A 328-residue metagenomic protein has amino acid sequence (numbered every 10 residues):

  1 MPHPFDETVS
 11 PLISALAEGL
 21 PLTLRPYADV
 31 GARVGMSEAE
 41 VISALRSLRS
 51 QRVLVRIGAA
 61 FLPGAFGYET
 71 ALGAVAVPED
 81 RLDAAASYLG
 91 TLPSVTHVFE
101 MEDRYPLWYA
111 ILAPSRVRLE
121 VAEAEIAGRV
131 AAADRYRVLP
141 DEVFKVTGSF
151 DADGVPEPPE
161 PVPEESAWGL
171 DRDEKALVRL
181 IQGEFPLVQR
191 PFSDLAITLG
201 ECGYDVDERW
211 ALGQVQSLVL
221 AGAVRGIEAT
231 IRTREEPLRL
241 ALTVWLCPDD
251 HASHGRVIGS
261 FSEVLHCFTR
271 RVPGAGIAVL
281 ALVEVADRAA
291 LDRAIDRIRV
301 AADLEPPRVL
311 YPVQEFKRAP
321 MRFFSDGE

Functional and structural regions predicted by a protein language model:
M1-E328: A compositional/biophysical signature of low hydrophobicity enriched in polar/charged and small residues
